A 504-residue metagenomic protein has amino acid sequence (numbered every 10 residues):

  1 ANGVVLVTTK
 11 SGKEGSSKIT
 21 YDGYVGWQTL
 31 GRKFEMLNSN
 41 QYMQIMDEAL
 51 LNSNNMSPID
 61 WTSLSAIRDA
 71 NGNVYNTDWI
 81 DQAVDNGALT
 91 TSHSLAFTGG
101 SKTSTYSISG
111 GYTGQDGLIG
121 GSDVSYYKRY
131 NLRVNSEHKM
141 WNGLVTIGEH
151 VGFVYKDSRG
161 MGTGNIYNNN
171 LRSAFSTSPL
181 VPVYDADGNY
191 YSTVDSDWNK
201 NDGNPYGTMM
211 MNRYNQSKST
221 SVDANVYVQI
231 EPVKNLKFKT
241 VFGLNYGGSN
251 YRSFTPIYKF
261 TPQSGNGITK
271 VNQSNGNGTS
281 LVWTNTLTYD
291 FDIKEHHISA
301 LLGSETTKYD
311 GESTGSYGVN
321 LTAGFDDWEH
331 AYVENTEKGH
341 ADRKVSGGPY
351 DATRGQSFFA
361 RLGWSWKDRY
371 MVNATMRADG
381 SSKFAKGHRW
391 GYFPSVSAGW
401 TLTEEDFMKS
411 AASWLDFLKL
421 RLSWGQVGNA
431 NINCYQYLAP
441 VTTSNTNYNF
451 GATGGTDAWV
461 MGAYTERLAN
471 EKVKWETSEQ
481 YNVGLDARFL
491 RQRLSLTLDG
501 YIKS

Functional and structural regions predicted by a protein language model:
A1-G3, G26, N76-A88: Periplasmic N-terminal accessory/gating domains of Gram-negative outer-membrane beta-barrel systems
A1-T20, T90-S92: A beta-strand signature from Gram-negative outer-membrane beta-barrel systems, especially the internal plug domain
T9, Y21, L95-S101, V134-H138 (+8 more regions): Residues on the lipid-exposed face of transmembrane beta-strands in outer-membrane beta-barrel proteins
E14-N76, L118-S125, N131-S221, K239-Q356 (+3 more regions): Surface-exposed loop/interface segments of Gram-negative outer-membrane beta-barrel transport/assembly proteins
G23, T113-G114, V372-S381, W424: Transmembrane beta-strand segments that form the barrel wall of outer-membrane beta-barrel proteins
F358-M376: Short, contiguous hydrophobic alpha-helices characteristic of membrane insertion segments
S382-G387: Solvent-exposed loop/turn segments connecting transmembrane beta-strands in outer-membrane beta-barrel proteins
